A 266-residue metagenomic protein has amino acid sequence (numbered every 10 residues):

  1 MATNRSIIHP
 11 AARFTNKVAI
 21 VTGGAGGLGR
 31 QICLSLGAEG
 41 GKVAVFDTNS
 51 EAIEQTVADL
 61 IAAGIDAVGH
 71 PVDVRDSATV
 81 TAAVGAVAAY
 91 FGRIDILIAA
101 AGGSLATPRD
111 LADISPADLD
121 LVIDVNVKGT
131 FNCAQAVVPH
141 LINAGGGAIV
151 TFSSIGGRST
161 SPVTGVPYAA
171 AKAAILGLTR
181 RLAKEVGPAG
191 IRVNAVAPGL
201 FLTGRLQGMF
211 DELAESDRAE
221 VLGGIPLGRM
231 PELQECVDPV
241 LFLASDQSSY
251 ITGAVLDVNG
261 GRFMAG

Functional and structural regions predicted by a protein language model:
A2-P10, P108, L241, T252-G266: Short C-terminal tail/terminal secondary-structure segment of NAD(P)H-dependent dehydrogenase/reductase domains
A12-A44: Canonical Rossmann dinucleotide-binding motif of NAD(H)/NADP(H)-dependent dehydrogenases/reductases, specifically
P108-L111, S115-I123, D217, V221: Substrate-binding pocket helix/loop in short-chain dehydrogenase/reductase
A134, A171, T179: Active-site helix of classical SDR
P139, K184-P188, S249: Alpha-helical segment proximal to the catalytic Tyr-Lys
S154: Residue(s) in the substrate-gating loop at a strand-loop-helix junction that position the organic substrate next
I225-C236: A conserved structural motif in NAD(P)-dependent oxidoreductases
